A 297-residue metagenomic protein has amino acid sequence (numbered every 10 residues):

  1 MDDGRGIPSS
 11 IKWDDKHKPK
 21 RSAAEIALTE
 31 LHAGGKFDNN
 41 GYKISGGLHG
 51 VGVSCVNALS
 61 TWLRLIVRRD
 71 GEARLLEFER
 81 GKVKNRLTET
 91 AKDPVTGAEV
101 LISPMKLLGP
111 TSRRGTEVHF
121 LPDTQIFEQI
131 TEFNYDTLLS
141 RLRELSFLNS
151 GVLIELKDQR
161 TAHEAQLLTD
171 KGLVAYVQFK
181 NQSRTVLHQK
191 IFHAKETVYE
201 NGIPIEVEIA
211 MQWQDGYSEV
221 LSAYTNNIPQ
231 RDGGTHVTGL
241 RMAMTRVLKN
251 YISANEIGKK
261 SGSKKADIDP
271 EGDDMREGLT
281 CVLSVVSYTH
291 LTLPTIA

Functional and structural regions predicted by a protein language model:
D2: Acidic ATP/Mg2+-coordinating residue in the GHKL
R5-A23, G34-F179: GHKL-type ATPase core
T29-F37, S253: Conserved helix-loop functional segments at active or binding sites
H32, H49, H236, H290: Histidine-centered active-site/metal-ligand motif
E99-L107, R113, E117, F127 (+3 more regions): GHKL/Histidine-kinase-like ATPase module
H290-A297: Single conserved hydrophobic/aromatic residue that forms the stacking wall/gate of nucleotide- or nucleobase-binding
